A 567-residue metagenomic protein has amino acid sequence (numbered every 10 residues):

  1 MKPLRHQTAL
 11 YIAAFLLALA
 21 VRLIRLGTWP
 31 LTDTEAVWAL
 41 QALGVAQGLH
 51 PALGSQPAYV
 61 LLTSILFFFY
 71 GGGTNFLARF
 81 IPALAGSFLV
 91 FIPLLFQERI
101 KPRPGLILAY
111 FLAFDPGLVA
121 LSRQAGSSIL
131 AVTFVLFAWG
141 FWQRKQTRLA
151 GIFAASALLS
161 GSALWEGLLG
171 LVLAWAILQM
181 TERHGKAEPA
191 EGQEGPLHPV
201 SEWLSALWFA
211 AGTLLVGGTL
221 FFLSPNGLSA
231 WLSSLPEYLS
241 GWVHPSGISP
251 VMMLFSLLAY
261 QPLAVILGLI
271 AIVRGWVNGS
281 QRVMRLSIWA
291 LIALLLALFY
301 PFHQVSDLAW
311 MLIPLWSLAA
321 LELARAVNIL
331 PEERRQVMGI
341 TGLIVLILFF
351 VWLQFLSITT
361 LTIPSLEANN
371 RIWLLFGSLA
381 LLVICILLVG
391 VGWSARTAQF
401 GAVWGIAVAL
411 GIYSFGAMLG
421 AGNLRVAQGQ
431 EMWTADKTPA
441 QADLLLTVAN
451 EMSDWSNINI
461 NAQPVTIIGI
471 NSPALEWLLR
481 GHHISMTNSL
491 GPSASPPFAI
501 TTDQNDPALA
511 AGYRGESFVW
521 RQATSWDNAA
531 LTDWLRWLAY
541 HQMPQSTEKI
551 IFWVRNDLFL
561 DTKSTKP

Functional and structural regions predicted by a protein language model:
M1-R335, W352-L356, T360-I363, N370 (+1 more regions): Membrane-integral, polyisoprenol-dependent glycosyltransferases of the GT-C/oligosaccharyltransferase superfamily
K2, R22, L31, L168 (+11 more regions): Intrinsically disordered, low-complexity regions enriched in Ser/Pro/Gly/Gln/His and often acidic
L61, F91, S205, A474-L478 (+2 more regions): Short, solvent-exposed polar/charged micro-motifs at secondary-structure junctions
G72, F76, I81, R148 (+10 more regions): C-terminal or late-domain output modules
I177, T181-R183, L197, S201 (+5 more regions): Eukaryotic non-globular interaction segments with acidic/serine-rich, low-complexity composition and alpha-helical
L239, S357-R371, F400-L479, A529-K566: Membrane-proximal, lumen/periplasm-facing interface regions of secretory-pathway glyco- and lipid-modifying enzymes
V327-T360, L374-G420: Signature aromatic-anchored transmembrane alpha helix within multi-pass, membrane-resident enzymes that catalyze glycan
S485-P567: C-terminal luminal/periplasmic domains and tails of membrane-associated envelope-modifying transferases
